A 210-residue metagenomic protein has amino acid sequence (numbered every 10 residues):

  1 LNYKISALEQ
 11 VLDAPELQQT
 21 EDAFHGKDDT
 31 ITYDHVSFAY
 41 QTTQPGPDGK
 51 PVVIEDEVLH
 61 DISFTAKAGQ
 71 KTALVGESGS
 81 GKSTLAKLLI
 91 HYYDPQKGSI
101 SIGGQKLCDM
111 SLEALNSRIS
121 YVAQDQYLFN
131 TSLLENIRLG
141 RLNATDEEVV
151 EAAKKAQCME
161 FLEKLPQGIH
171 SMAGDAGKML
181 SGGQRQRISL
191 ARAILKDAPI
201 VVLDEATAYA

Functional and structural regions predicted by a protein language model:
L1-V11: Cytosolic ends of transmembrane helices, especially the final helix of ABC transmembrane type-1 domains
V11-A14, L139: Coiled-coil segment of the histidine kinase dimerization/signal-transmission module
L17-Q19: Active-site phosphate-binding and catalytic loops of NTP-dependent enzymes
F24-A210: ABC-type nucleotide-binding domain
